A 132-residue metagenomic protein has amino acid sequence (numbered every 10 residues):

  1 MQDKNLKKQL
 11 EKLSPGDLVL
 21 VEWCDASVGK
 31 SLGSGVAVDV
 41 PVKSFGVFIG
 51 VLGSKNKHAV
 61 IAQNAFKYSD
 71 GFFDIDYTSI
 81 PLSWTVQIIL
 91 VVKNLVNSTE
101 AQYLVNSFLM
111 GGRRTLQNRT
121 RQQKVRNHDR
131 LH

Functional and structural regions predicted by a protein language model:
Q2-H132: Conserved RNA-binding domains used in RNP assembly and mRNA/RNA metabolism
